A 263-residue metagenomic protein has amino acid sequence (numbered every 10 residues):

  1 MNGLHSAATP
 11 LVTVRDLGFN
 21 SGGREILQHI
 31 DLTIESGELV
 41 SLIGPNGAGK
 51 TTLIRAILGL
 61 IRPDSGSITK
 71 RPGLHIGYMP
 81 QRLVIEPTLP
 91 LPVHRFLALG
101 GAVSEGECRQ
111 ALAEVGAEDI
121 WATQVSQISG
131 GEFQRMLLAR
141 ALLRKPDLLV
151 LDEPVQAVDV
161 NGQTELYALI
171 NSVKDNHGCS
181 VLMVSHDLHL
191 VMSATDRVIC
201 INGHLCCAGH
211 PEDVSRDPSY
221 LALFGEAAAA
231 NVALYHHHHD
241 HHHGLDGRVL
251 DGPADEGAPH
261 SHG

Functional and structural regions predicted by a protein language model:
E105-I120: Conserved ABC ATPase "signature" region
Q124-I128, E132: Conserved ABC ATPase signature
K145: Conserved catalytic motifs of ABC-family nucleotide-binding domains
L149-E153: Catalytic Walker B motif of ABC-type/P-loop ATPase nucleotide-binding domains
S185-H186: H-loop/switch region of ABC-family ATPase nucleotide-binding domains
V198-H210: H-loop (His-switch) and adjacent beta-strand-loop-beta switch element of ABC-type ATPase nucleotide-binding domains
R216, L223-G263: ABC ATPase nucleotide-binding domains
